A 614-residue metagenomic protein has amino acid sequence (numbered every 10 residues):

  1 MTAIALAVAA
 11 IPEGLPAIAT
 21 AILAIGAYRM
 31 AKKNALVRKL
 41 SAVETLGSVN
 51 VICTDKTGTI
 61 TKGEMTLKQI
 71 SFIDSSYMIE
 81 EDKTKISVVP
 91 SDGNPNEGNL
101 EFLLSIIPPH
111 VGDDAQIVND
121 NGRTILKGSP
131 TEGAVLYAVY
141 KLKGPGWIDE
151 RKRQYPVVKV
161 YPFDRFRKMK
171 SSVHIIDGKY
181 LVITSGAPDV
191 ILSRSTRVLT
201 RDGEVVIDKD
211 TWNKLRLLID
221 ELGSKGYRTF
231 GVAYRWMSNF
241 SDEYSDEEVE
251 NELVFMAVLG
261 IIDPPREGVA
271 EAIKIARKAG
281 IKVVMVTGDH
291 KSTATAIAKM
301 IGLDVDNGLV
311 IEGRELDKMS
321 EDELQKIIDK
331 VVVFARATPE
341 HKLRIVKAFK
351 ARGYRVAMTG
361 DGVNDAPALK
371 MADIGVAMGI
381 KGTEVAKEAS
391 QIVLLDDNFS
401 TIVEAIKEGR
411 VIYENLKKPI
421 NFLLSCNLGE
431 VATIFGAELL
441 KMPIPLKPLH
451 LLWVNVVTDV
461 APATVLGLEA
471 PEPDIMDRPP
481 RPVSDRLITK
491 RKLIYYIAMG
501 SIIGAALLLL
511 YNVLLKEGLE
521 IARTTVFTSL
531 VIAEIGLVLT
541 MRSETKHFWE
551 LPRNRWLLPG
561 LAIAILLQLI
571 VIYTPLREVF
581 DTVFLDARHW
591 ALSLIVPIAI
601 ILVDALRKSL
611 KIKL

Functional and structural regions predicted by a protein language model:
M1-P479, L487-I488, S501, N512 (+3 more regions): Conserved cytosolic headpiece of P-type ATPases
T458, I502-G504, T524-V538: Generic alpha-helical transmembrane segments
P480-Y496: The cytoplasmic-loop to transmembrane-helix boundary for the fourth helix
I494-L508: Alpha-helical transmembrane segments of multi-pass integral membrane proteins
L519-R523: Transmembrane alpha-helix entry/boundary detector in multi-pass membrane proteins
M541: A C-terminal functional module that forms or caps the active site or interfaces directly with catalytic machinery
